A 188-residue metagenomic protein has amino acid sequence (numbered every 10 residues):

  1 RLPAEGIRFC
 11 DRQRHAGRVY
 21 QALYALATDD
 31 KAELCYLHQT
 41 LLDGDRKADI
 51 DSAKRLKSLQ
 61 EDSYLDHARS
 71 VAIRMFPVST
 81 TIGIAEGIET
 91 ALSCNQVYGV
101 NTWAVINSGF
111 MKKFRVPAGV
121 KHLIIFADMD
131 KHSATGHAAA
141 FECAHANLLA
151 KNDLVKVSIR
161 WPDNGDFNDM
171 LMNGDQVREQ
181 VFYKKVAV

Functional and structural regions predicted by a protein language model:
R1-L23, K31, K185-V188: TOPRIM metal-binding catalytic domain and adjacent DNA-binding surface shared by DnaG-type primases
R1-P3, T28, V97, M170: Generic structural signal for bulky hydrophobic/aromatic residues embedded in well-ordered secondary structure
G6, Q60-S63, R69, N152-D153 (+1 more regions): Generic low-complexity, intrinsically disordered sequence content enriched in small uncharged/hydrophobic residues
F9-D11, M75, I159-W161: Surface-exposed beta-strand edges and flanking loops
H15-A118: Phosphate-handling DNA/RNA-contact segment within nucleic-acid enzymes
S79-T80, I88, L92-V188: TOPRIM fold recognition
